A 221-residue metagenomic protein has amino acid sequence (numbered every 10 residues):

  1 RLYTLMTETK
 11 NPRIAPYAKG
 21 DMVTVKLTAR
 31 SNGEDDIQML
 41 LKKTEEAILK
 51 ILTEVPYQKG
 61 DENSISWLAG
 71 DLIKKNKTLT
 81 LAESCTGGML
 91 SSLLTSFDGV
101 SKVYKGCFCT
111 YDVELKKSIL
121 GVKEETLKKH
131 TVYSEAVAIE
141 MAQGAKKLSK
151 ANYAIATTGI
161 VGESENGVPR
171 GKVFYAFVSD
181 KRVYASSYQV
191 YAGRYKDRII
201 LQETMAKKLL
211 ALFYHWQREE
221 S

Functional and structural regions predicted by a protein language model:
R1-D21, K26-T28, D36-L41: Accessory alpha-helical/coil subdomains and C-terminal extensions that flank or cap enzyme catalytic cores
P16-A18, A29, V173-S179: Short beta-strand elements
T24-R30, S186-V190: Short, well-ordered beta-strand elements
D36-S221: Short alpha-helical segments enriched in small residues
